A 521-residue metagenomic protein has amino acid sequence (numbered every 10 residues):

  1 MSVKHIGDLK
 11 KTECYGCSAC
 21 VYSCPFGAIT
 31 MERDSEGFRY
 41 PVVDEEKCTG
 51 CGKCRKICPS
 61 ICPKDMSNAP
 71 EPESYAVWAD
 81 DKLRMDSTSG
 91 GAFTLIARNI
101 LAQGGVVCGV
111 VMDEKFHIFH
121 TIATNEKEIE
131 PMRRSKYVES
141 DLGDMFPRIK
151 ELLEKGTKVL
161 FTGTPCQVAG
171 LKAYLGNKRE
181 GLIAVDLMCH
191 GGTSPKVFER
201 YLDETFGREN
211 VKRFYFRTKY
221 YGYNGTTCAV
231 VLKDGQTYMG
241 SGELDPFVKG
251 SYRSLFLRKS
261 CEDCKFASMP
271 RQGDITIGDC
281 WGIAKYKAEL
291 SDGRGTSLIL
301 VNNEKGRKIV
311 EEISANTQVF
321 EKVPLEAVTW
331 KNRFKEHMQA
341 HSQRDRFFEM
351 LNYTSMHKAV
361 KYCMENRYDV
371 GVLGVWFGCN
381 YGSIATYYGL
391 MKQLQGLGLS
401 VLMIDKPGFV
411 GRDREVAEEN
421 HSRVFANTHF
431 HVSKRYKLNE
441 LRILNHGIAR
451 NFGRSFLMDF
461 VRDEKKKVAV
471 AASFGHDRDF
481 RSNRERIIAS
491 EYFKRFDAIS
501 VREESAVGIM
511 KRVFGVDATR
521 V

Functional and structural regions predicted by a protein language model:
M1-K4, K10, E46-K155, P324-H357: Flanking helices and flexible, charged tails adjoining ferredoxin-like Fe-S electron-transfer domains in multi-subunit
S2-I6, E13, A19-V42, G52-P70 (+1 more regions): Iron-sulfur cluster-binding cysteine motifs and their immediate structural context in ferredoxin-like electron-transfer
T12-G27, K47-I61, T164-G170, L257-M269: Local cysteine-cluster metal-coordination motifs and their immediate loop/turn environment, predominantly Fe-S cluster
Q103-V106, R208-R367: Long, compositionally biased charged/polar accessory segments in the mid-to-C-terminal portions of proteins
I183-E204, W330-R333, V468-A469: Short, flexible loop segments at boundaries between secondary-structure elements
Y368-A498, K511: Aromatic- and Gly/Pro-rich donor/ligand-binding loops that form nucleotide- or phosphate-bearing donor binding pockets
I499-E503: Replace "coordinates the UDP/GDP/TDP-sugar" with "coordinates nucleotide-activated sugar donors
V507-V521: Helix-loop-beta element that forms the nucleotide-linked donor phosphate-binding surface in glycosyltransferases
